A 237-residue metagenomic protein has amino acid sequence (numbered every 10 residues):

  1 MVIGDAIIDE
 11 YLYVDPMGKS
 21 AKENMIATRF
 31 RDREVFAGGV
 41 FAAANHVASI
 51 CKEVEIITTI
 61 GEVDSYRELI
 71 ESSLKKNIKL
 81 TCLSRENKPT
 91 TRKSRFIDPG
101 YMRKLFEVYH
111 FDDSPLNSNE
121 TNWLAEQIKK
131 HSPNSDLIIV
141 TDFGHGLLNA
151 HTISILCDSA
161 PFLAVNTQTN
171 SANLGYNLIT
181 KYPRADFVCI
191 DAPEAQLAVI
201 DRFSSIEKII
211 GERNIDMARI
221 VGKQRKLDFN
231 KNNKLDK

Functional and structural regions predicted by a protein language model:
M1-E23, R29-K237: Ribokinase/PfkB-type carbohydrate-kinase core domain
